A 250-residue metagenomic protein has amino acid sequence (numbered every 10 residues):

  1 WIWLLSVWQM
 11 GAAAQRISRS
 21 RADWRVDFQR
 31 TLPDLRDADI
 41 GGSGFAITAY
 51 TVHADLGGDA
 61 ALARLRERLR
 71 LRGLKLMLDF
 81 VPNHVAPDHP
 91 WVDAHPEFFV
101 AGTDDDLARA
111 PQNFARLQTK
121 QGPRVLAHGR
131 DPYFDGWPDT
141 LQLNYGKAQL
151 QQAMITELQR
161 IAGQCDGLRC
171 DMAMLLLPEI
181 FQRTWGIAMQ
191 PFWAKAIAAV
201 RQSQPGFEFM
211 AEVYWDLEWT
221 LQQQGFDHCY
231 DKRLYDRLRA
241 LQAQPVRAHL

Functional and structural regions predicted by a protein language model:
W1-L250: Active-site and adjacent substrate-binding regions of carbohydrate-active enzymes
